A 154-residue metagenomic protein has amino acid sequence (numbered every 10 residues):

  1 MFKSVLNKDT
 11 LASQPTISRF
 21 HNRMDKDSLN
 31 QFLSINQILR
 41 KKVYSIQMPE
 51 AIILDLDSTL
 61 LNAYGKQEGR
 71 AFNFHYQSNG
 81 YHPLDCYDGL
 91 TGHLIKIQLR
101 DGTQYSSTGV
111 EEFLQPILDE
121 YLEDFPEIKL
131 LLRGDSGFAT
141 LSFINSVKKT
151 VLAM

Functional and structural regions predicted by a protein language model:
M1, S13, I17, E50-L60 (+3 more regions): Short, conserved catalytic/metal-binding motifs centered on acidic residues
M1-F2, N7-F20, Q115, E127-I128: Short, conserved phosphate-binding/catalytic loop or strand-edge motifs used in phosphoryl-/nucleotidyl-transfer
V5-L11, Q98-G109, L131-F138: Alpha-helix capping and helix-loop boundary segments enriched in small/acidic/polar residues
T16-D85: Active-site-proximal, Lys/Arg-enriched surface segment that forms a nucleic-acid-binding/basic interface patch
Q47-E50, G80, G89-L90, P126 (+1 more regions): Short, well-ordered loop/turn elements at secondary-structure boundaries
Y64-G69, I95-L99, G109, L141-V147: Short acidic, glycine/serine/threonine-rich loops at helix termini
F74-F125: Electropositive, glycine- and tryptophan-enriched low-complexity nucleic-acid-binding patches
S107-M154: Domain-level cores of phosphate- or acyl-group-handling catalytic modules
